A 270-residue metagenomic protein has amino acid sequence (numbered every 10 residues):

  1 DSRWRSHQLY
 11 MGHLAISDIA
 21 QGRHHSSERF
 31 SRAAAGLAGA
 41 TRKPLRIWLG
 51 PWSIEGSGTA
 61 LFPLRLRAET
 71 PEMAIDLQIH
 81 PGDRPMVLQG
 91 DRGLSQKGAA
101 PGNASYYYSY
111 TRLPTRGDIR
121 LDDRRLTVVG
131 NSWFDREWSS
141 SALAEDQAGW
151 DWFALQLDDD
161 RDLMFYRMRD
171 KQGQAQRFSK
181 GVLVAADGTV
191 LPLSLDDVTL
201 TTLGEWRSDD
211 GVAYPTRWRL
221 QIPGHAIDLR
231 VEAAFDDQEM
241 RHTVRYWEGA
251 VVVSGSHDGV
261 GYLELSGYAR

Functional and structural regions predicted by a protein language model:
D1-R270: Structured soluble/peripheral alpha/beta segments that form catalytic or ligand/cofactor-binding pockets
